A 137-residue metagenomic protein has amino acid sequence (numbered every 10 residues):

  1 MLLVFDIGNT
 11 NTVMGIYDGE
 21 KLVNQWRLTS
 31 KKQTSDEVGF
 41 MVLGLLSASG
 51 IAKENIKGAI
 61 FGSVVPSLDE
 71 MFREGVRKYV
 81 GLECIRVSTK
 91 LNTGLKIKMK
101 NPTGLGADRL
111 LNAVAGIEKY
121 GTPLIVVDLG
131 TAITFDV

Functional and structural regions predicted by a protein language model:
M1-V23, G116, T122-V137: Gly/Thr-rich phosphate-binding beta-strand-loop-beta motif of the actin/hexokinase/Hsp70
V13-I16, L43-L45, C84-V87, T131: Short hydrophobic/aromatic-rich motifs at helix boundaries and adjacent loops
D18, G44, E74, K78 (+1 more regions): Short, well-ordered alpha-helices that flank and scaffold nucleotide-derived cofactor binding pockets
V23-M71: N-terminal phosphate-binding loop and adjacent alpha-helix
S47-G50, G75, V114-A115: Short, flexible, glycine/charge-rich loop motifs used to bind or transfer phosphoryl groups or to couple energy/partner
I51-L105: Short beta-strand-loop/turn "lid" adjacent to the catalytic site in phosphate-handling enzymes
L82-I85, L91, L95-V137: Phosphate-binding/catalytic loop of phosphoryl-transfer enzymes
